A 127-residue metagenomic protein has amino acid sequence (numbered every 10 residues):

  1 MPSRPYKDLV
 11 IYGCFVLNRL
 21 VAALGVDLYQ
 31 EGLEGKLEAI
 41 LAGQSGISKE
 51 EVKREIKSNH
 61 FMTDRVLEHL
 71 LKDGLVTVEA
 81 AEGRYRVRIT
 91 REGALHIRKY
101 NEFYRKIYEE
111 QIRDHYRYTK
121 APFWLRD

Functional and structural regions predicted by a protein language model:
M1-E38: Short alpha-helical segments that sit at the start of domains
M1-P5, L9, E55, I97 (+1 more regions): Non-catalytic recognition/regulatory regions in large multidomain proteins
Y6-L9, Q30-E31, S45, K49 (+2 more regions): Alpha-helix N-cap/helix-initiation sites
L28-E55: Short acidic, hydrophobic short linear motifs in intrinsically disordered regions
Y29-L33, S48, A81-F103: Short, cationic-aromatic polyanion-contact patches
K57-K72: Short amphipathic alpha-helical interaction segments
L71-A81: A short, conserved structural fragment
K99-D127: Amphipathic alpha-helical dimerization/coiled-coil segments that flank or bridge DNA-binding/regulatory modules
